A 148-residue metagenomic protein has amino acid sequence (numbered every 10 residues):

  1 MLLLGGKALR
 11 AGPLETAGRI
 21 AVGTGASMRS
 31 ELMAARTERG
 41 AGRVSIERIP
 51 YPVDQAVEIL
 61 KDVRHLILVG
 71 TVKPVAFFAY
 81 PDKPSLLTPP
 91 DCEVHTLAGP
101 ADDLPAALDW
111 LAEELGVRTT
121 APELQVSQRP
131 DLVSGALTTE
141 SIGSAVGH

Functional and structural regions predicted by a protein language model:
L2, R48-A56, E113-L124: A polyampholytic, Gly/Pro-enriched intrinsically disordered region
L3-G6, H95-G99, R129-S134: Flexible, glycine/proline-enriched loop segments at strand-loop-helix junctions that form or flank small-ligand binding
G6-L97: Glycine-rich, anion-gripping cofactor-binding loops and their flanking helix/strand elements in enzyme active sites
G12-T16, Q55-E58, D103-A106, W110 (+3 more regions): Generic recognition of stable, solvent-exposed alpha-helical segments in well-folded globular domains
V22-A26, H65-L68, E113-T120, G147-H148: Generic secondary-structure signature for well-ordered alpha-helical cores
R39, T88-D91, L115-P130: Gly-rich Lys/Arg/Thr-decorated short loops/hinges at beta-loop-alpha junctions or inter-strand turns that position
E93-E114: Ser/Thr/Gly-rich flexible loops in soluble cytosolic domains mediating phosphotransfer, phosphorylation
E123-H148: Active-site diphosphate/adenylate-binding microenvironment
